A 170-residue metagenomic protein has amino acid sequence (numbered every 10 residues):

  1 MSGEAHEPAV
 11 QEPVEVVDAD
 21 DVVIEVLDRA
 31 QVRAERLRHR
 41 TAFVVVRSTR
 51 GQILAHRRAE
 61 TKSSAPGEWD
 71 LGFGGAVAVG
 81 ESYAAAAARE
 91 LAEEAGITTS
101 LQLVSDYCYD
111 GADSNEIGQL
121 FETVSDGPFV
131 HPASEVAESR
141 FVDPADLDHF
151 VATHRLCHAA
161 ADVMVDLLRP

Functional and structural regions predicted by a protein language model:
S2, V23, L27-A30, G67 (+3 more regions): Nudix hydrolase/Nudix homology domain
S2-F43, T49: Acidic, metal-coordinating catalytic segment for phosphate/diphosphate chemistry, firing primarily on the Nudix
P13, S63, G96-T98, Y107: Intrinsically disordered, low-complexity, charged terminal extensions of DNA damage-control enzymes
T41-F73: A glycine-rich, hydrophobic loop/mini-helix early in the fold
V44, F73, L103, Q119-F121: A structural signal for short, well-ordered beta-strand segments
A55, G72-L103: The catalytic Nudix box helix
